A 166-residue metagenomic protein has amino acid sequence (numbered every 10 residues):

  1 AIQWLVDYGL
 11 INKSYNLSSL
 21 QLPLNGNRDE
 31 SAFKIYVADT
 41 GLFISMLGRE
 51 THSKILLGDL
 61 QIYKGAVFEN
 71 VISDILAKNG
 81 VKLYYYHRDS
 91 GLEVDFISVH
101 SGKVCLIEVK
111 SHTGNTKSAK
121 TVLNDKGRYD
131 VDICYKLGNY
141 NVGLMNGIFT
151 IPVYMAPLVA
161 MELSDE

Functional and structural regions predicted by a protein language model:
A1-S101: Accessory nucleic acid-recognition modules appended to NTPase machines
S45, T116-K117, G143-G147: Switch/connector loops and helix/strand junctions flanking conserved nucleotide-binding motifs in nucleotide-processing
T51, L123-D125: Short, solvent-exposed amphipathic alpha-helical segments in soluble enzyme and RNA/protein-processing domains
R88, Y129-F149: Nucleic-acid nuclease catalytic cores
K103-C105, I133: Structural motif
C105-G114: Active-site ExK catalytic segment of metal-dependent nucleases
T113-L123: Active-site-adjacent loop/helix micro-motif of nuclease/hydrolase catalytic cores
Y140-E166: Domain-level recognition of nuclease-like catalytic cores that cleave nucleotide substrates
